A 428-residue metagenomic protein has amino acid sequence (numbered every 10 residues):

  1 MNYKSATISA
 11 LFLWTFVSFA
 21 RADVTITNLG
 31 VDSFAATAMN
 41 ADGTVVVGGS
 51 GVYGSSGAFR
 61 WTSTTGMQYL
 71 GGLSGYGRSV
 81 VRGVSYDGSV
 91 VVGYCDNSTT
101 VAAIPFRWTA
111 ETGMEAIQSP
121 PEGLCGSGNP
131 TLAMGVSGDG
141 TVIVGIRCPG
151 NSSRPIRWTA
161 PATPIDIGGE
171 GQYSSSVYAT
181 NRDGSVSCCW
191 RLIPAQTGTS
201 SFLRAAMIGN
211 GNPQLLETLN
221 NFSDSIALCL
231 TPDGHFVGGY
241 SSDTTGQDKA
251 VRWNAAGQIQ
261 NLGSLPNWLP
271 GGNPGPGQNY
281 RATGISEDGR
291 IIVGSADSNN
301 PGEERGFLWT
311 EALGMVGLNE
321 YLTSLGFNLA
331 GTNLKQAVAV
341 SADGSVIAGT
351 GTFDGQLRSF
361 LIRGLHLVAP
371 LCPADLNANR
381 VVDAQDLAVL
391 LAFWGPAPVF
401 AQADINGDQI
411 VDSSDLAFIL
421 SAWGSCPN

Functional and structural regions predicted by a protein language model:
M1-I8: Bacterial N-terminal signal peptides that target proteins for export
I8-A10, V46, S63, A103 (+9 more regions): A ubiquitous, low-specificity "background" feature that marks scattered single residues across proteins without
I8-S18: Bacterial N-terminal signal peptides
A20-P370: Conserved "turn/edge" positions that cap or connect secondary-structure elements within repeat/scaffolded domains
N328, R358-F360, L365-N428: Cellulosome-associated attachment modules in secreted, modular CAZymes
